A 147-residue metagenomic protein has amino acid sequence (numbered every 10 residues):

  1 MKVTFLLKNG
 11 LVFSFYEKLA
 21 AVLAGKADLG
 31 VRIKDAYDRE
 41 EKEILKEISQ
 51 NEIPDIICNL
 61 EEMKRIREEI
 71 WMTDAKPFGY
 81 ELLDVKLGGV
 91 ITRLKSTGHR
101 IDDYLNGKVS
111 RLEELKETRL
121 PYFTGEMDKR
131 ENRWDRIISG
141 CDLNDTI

Functional and structural regions predicted by a protein language model:
M1-I147: Catalytic domains of carbohydrate-active enzymes that cleave complex glycans
